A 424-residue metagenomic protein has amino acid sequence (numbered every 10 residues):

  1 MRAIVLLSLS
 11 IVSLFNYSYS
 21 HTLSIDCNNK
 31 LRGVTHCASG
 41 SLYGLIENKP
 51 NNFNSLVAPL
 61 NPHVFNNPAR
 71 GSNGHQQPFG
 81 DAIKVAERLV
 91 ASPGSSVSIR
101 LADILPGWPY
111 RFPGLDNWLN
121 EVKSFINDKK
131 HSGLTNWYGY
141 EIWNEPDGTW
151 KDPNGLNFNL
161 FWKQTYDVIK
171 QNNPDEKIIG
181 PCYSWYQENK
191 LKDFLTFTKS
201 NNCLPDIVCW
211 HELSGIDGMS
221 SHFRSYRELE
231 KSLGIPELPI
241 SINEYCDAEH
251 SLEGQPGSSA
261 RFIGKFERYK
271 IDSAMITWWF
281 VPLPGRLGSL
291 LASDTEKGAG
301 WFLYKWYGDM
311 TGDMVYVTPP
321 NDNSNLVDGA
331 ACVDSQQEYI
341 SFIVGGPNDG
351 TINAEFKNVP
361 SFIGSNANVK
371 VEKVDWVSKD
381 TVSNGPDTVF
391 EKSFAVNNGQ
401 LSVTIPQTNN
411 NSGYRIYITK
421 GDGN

Functional and structural regions predicted by a protein language model:
M1-L9: Classical eukaryotic N-terminal signal peptides for Sec-dependent ER targeting/secretion, especially the positively
I4, N16-G139, L160-G180, P236 (+1 more regions): Non-catalytic accessory regions flanking glycosidase/transglycosidase catalytic cores in CAZymes
L9-Y17: Hydrophobic h-region of N-terminal signal peptides that target proteins for export in Gram-negative bacteria
G44, N67-P68, W143, H211 (+1 more regions): Conserved residues at the C-terminal ends of beta-strands
N48, G107-L229, L233, Y245 (+3 more regions): Active-site cleft segment of glycoside hydrolase catalytic domains centered on the general acid/base Glu
N61, L204, K270-I271: Glycine-enriched alpha-helix->loop->beta-strand junction motifs that scaffold or abut catalytic
L238-E244: Active-site neighborhood of phospho(di)ester-bond hydrolases with catalytic His/Asp-centered motifs
Q255-L290: Substrate-binding cleft of secreted/luminal carbohydrate-active enzymes
